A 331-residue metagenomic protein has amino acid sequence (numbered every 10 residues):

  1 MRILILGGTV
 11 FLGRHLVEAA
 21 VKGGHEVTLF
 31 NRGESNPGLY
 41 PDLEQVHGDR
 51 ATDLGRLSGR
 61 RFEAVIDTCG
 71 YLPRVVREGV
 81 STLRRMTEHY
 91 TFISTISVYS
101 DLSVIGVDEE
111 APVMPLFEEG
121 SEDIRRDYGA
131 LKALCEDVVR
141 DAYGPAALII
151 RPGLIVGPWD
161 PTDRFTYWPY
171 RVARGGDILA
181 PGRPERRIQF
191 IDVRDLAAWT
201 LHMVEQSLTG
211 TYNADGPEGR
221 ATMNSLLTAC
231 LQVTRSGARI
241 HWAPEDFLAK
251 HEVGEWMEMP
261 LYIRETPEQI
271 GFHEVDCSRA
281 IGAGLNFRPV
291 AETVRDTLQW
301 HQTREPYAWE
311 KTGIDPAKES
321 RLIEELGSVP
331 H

Functional and structural regions predicted by a protein language model:
I3-G23: N-terminal Rossmann NAD(P)H-binding glycine-rich loop of SDR-like oxidoreductase domains
T9, R14, E34-E88, F92 (+1 more regions): NAD(P)H-binding glycine-rich loop region in Rossmannoid oxidoreductase-like domains and their noncatalytic homologs
E26-R32: Conserved glycine-rich Rossmann-like NAD(P)H-binding loop of the short-chain dehydrogenase/reductase
V80-A133, L148: Conserved Rossmann-fold NAD(P)-dependent oxidoreductase catalytic core, especially the SDR/UDP-sugar
C135-P158: Conserved beta-loop-beta element that borders a ligand/cofactor-binding pocket
D163-W168, P181-Q206, G210-N213, S225 (+1 more regions): Substrate-positioning beta->alpha
P169-P181, S236, G271: A short C-terminal helix-loop "cap" of Rossmann-like NAD(P)-dependent dehydrogenase/epimerase domains
M203-E268, D276-S278, R295-L298, E305-H331: Mid/C-terminal beta-alpha module of Rossmann-like enzyme folds, strongest in SDR-family dehydrogenases/epimerases
